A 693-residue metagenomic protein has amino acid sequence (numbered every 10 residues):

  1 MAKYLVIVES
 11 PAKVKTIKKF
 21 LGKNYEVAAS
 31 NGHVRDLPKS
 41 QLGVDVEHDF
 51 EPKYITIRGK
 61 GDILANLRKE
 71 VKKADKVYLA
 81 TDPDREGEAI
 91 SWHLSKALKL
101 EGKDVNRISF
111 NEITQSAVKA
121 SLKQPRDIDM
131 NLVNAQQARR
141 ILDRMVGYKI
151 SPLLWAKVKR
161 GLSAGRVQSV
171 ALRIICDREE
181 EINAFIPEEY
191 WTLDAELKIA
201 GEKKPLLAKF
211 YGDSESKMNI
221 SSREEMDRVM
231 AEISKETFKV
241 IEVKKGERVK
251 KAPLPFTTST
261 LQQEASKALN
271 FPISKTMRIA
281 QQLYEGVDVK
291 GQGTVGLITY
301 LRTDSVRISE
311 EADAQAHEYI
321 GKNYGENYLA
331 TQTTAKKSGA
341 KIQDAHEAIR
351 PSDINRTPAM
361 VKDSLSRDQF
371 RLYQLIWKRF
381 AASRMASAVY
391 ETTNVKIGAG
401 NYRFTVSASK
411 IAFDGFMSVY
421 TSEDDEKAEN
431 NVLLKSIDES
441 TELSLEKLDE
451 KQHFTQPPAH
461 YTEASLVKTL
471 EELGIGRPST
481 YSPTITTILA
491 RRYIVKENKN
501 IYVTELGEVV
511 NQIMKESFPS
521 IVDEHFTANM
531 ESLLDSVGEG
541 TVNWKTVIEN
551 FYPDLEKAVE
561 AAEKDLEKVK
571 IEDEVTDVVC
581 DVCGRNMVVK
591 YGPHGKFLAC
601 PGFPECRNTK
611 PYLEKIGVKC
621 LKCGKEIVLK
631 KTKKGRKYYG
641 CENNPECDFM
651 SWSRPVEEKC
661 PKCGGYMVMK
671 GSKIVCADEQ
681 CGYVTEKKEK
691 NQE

Functional and structural regions predicted by a protein language model:
M1-R140, Y211-G212, I220-R223, D227: Intrinsically disordered, low-complexity regulatory segments
A2-L5, T16, Y25, A97 (+6 more regions): Basic, low-complexity terminal or inter-domain segments flanking catalytic cores
T16-F20, N66, A89-A97, A117-S121 (+9 more regions): Alpha-helical scaffold elements adjacent to nucleotide-binding pockets in ATP/GTP-utilizing enzyme cores
D82-P83, K159-S163, K245-L254, S266-P272 (+1 more regions): Conserved short loop/turn motifs at secondary-structure junctions
S116-A195, G246: C-terminal or mid-to-C-terminal helical accessory/interaction module adjacent to the motor/catalytic core
R139-K149, V167, L197-I199, R248-T260 (+4 more regions): Core structural elements
S216-L254, T441: Metal- or metallocofactor-binding catalytic centers and their adjacent structured scaffolds across diverse enzyme
V240-V243, K251-A265, Q292-L301, P457-T469: Short acidic, hydrophobic short linear motifs in intrinsically disordered regions
